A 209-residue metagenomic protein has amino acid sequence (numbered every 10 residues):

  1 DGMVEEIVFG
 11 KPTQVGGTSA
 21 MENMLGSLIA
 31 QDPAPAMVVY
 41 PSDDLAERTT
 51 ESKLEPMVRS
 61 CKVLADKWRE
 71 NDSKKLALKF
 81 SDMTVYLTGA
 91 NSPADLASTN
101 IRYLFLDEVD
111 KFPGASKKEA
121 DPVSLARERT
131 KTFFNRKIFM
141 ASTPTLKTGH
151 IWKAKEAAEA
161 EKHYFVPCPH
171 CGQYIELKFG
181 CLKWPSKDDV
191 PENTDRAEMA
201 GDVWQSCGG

Functional and structural regions predicted by a protein language model:
D1-G209: Phosphate/NTP-binding elements of NTP-utilizing enzymes
